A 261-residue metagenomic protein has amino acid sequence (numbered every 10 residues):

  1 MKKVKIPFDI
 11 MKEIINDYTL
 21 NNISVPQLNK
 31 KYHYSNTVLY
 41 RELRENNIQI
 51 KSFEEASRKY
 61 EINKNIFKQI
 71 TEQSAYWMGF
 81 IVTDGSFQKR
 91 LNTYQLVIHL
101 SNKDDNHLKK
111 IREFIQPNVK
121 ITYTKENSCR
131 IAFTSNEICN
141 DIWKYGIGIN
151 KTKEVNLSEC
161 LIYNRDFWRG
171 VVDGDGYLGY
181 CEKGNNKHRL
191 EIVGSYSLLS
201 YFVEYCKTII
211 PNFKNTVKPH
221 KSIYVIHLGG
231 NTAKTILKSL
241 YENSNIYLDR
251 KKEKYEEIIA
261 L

Functional and structural regions predicted by a protein language model:
M1-L261: Internal intein/HINT superfamily modules and their associated LAGLIDADG
